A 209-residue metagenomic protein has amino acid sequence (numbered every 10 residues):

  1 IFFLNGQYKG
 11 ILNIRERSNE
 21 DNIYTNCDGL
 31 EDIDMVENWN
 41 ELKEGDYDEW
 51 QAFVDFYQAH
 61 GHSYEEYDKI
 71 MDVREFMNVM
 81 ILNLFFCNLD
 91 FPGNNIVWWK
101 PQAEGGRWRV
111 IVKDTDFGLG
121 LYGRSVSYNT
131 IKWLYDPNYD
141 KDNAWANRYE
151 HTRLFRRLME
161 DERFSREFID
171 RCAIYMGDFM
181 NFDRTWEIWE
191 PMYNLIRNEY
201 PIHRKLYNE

Functional and structural regions predicted by a protein language model:
I1-F3, Y8, L12, W39-E209: Middle-to-C-terminal accessory/interaction subdomains
K9-L42: Conserved structural core of kinase catalytic domains
